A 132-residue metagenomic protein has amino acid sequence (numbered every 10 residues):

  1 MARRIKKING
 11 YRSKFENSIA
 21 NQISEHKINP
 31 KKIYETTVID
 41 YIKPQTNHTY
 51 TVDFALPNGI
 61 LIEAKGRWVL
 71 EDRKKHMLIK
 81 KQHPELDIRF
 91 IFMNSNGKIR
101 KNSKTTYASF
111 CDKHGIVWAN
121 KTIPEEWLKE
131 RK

Functional and structural regions predicted by a protein language model:
M1-K132: Nucleic-acid endo/exonuclease domains
